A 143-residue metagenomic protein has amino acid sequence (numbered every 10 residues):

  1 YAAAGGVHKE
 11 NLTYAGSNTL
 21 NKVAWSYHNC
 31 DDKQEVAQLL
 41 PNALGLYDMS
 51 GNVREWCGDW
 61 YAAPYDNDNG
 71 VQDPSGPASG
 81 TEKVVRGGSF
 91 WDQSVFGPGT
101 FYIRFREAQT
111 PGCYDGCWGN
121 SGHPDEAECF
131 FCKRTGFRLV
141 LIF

Functional and structural regions predicted by a protein language model:
Y1, A15, E35, G45-D48 (+3 more regions): Structural recognition of the beta-strand scaffold that forms the well-ordered cores of secreted hydrolase catalytic
Y1-K22, W56: Short, well-ordered surface patches within globular domains
G5-G6, N29, W60: Generic structural signal for alpha-helix termini and adjacent loop/cap motifs
Y14, V23-S26, V36, Y65 (+1 more regions): Short clusters of hydrophobic/aromatic residues that line enzyme substrate/ligand-binding pockets
N21-S50, G76-S79: Short, well-ordered junction/capping motifs at the entry into regular secondary structure
W25, R54-W56, F90: Signature tryptophan residues that serve as conserved aromatic anchors
L40-N42, S75-F143: Disulfide-stabilized, aromatic/cysteine-rich ligand-recognition loop
C57-V71: Cytochrome P450 core scaffold surrounding the K-helix E-X-X-R motif and the conserved "meander" helix-loop region
